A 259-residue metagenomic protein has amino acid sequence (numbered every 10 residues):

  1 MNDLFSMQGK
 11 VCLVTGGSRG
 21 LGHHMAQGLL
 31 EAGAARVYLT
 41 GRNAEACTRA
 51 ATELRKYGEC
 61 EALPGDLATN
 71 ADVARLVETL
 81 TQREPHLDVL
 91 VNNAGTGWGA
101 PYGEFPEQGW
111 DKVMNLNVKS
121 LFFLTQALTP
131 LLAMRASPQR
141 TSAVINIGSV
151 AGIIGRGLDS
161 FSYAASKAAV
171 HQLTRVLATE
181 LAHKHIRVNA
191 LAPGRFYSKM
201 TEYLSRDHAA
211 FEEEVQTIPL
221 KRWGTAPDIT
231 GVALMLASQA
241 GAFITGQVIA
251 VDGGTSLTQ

Functional and structural regions predicted by a protein language model:
N2-D3, I154, L234, T245-Q259: Short C-terminal tail/terminal secondary-structure segment of NAD(P)H-dependent dehydrogenase/reductase domains
S18-R19: Conserved glycine-rich cofactor-binding loop
V91, A182, R187, I244-G246: Short, small/polar-rich loop/turn modules that mediate ligand/substrate recognition or access, typified
P101-Y102, P106-M114, E214: Substrate-binding pocket helix/loop in short-chain dehydrogenase/reductase
T125, S166, T174: Active-site helix of classical SDR
P130, T179-E180, A242: Alpha-helical segment proximal to the catalytic Tyr-Lys
S149: Residue(s) in the substrate-gating loop at a strand-loop-helix junction that position the organic substrate next
